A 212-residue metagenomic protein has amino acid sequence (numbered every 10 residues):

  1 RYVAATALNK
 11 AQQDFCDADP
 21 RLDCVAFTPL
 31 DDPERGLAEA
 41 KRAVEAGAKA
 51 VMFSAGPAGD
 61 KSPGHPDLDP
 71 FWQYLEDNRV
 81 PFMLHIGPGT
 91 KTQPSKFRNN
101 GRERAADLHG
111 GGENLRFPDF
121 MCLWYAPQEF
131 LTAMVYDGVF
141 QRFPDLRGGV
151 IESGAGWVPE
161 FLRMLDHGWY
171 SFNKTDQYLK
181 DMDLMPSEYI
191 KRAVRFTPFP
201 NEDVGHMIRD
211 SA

Functional and structural regions predicted by a protein language model:
Y2-F15: Active-site-proximal gating segment of KS-fold condensing enzymes and close homologs
D19-D23, T28-E34, A38-S211: Catalytic pocket-lining loop regions of alpha/beta-barrel enzymes, especially the amidohydrolase/enolase/GH5 lineages
